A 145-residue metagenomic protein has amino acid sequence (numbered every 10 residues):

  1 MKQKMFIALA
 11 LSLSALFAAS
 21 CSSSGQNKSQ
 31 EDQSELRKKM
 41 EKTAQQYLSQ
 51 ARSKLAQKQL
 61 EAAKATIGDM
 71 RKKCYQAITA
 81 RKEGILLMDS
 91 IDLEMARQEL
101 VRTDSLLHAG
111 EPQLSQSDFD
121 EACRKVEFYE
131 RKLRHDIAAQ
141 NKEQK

Functional and structural regions predicted by a protein language model:
M1-L9: Bacterial N-terminal signal peptides that target proteins for export
F17-S20: C-terminal motif of bacterial Sec signal peptides marking the signal peptidase cleavage site
S22-G25: Bacterial signal peptide processing site
S29-K54: Post-signal peptide N-terminal segment of mature Sec-exported envelope proteins
A65-D92: Short, charge-rich amphipathic alpha-helical segments embedded in non-transmembrane helical bundles/solenoids
M88-L114: Alpha-helical linker/edge segments of TPR/alpha-solenoid repeat scaffolds and analogous pre-/post-domain helices
